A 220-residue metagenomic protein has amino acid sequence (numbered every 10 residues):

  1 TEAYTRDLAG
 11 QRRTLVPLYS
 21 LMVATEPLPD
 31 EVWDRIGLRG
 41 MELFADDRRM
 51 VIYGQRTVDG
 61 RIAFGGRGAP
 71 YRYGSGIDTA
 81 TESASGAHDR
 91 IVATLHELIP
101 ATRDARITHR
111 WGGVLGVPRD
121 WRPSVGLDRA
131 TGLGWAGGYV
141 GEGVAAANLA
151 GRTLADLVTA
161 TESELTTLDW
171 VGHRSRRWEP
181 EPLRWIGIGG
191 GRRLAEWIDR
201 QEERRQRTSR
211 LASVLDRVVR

Functional and structural regions predicted by a protein language model:
T1-Y4, G151: Short hydrophobic core segments
A3-E31, R35-T131, A212-R220: Active-site substrate-recognition segment that forms the wall of the catalytic cavity or substrate channel
V114, Y139-V140: Short beta->alpha junction loops/turns
R129-G134, V140-R220: C-terminal lid/capping helical subdomain adjacent to the catalytic/cofactor pocket in oxidative enzymes
